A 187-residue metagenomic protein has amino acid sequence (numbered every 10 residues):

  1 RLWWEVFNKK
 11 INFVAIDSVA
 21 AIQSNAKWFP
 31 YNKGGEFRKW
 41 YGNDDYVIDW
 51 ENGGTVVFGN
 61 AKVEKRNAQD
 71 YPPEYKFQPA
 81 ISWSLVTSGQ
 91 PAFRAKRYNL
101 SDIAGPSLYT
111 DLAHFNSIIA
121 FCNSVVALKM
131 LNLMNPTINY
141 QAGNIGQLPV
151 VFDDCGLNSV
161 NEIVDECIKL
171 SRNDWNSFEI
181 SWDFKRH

Functional and structural regions predicted by a protein language model:
R1-K169, N173-R186: Polybasic, glycine- and aromatic-enriched phosphate-binding surface used to engage nucleic acids
